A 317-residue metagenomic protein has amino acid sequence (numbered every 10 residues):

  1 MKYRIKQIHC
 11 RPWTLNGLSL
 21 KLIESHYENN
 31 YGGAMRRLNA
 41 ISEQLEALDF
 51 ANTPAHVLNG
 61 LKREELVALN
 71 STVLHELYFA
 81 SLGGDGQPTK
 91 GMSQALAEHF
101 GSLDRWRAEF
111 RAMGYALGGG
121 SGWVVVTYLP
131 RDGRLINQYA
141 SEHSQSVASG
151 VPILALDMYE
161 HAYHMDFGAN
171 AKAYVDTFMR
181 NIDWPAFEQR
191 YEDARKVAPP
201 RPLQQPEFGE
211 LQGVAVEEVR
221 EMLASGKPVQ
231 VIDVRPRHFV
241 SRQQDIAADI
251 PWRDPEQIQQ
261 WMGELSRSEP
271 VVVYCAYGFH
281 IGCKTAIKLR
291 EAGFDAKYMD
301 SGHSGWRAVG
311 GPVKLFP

Functional and structural regions predicted by a protein language model:
M1-L203: Feature for soluble, non-membrane regions of globular proteins
K196-Q230, V234-V272, Y277-P317: Rhodanese-like catalytic fold shared by cysteine-dependent sulfurtransferases and DSP/PTP-type phosphatases
